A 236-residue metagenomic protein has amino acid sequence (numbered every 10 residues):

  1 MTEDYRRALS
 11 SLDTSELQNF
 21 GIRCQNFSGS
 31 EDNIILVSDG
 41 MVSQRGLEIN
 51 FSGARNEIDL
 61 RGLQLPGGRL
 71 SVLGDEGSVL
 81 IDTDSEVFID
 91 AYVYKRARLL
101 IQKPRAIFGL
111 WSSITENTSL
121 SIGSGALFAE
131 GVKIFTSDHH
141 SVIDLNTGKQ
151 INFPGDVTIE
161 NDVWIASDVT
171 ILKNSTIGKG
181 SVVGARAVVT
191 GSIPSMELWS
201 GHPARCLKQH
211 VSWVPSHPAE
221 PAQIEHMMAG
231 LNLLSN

Functional and structural regions predicted by a protein language model:
M1-P66, G125, G131, H139-V142 (+3 more regions): Terminal amphipathic alpha-helical/low-complexity segments used for targeting or macromolecular assembly
L47-N50, A54-T176, P203, H210-V211: Flexible, glycine/small-residue-enriched loop-and-beta-strand segment within the central core of proteins
N146-G148, V163, D168, T190 (+2 more regions): A short, terminal or domain-edge coil/loop segment
T176-S200: C-terminal/domain-terminus segments
